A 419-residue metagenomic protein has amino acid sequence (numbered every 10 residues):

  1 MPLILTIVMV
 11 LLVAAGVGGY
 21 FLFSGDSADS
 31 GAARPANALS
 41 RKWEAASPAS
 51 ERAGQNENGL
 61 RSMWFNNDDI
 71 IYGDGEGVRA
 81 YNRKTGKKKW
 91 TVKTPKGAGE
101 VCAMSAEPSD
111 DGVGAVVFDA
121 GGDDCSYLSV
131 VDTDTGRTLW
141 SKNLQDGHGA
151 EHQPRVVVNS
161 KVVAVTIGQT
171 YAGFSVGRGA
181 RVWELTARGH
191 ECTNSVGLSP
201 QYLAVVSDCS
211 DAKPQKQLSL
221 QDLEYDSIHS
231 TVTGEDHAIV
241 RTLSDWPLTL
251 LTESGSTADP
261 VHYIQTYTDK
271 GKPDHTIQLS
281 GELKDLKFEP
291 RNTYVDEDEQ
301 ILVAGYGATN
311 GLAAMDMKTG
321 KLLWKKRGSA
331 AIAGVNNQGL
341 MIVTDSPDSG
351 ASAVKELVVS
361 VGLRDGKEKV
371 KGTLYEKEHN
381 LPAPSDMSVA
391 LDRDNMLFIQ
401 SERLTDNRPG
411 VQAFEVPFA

Functional and structural regions predicted by a protein language model:
M1, Q55-Y72, E100-L128, G149-I167 (+5 more regions): Repeat-blade elements of multi-bladed beta-propeller folds
M1-A36, D394-I399: Hydrophobic single-pass membrane-targeting/anchoring helices
F21-D69, E76-C102, D132, R137-D146 (+6 more regions): Aromatic (tryptophan-biased) beta-strands that constitute blades/sheets of beta-rich domains
L128-G136, Q215-E224, Y263-K270, A314-D316 (+3 more regions): Beta-propeller blade signature
T138-V162, G168-T170, G177, R181-T193: Asp-box/WD-like beta-propeller blade repeats and closely related beta-sheet repeat scaffolds
F174, E184, P214-Q217: Long, leucine/valine-rich, helix-dominated scaffolding and oligomerization segments
Q221-L223, T231, T266-Y267, D274-E282 (+2 more regions): Hydrophobic, structured segments
N310-A313, L323-A331: Flexible, glycine-rich surface segments
